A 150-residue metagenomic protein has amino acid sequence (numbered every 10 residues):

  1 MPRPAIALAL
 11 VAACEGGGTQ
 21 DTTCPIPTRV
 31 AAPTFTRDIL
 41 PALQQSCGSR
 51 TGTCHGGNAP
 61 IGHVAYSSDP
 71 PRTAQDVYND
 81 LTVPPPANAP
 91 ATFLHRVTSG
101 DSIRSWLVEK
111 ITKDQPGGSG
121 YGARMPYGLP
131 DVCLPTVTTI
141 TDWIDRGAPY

Functional and structural regions predicted by a protein language model:
M1-L8: Sec-dependent signal peptide recognition, specifically the positively charged N-region followed immediately by
V11-A13: C-terminal motif of bacterial Sec signal peptides marking the signal peptidase cleavage site
E15-A32, T36, L40, Q44-L134 (+1 more regions): Solvent-exposed helix-loop boundary motif
D142-G147: Short, well-ordered beta-strand segments
